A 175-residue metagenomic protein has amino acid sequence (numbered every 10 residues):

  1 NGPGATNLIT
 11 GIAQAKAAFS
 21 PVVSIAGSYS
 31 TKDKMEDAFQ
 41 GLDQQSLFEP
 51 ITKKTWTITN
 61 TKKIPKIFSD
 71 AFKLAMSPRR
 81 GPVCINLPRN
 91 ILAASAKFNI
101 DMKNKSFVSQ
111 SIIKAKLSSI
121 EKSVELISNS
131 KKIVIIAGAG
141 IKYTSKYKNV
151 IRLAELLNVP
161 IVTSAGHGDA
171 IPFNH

Functional and structural regions predicted by a protein language model:
N1-H175: N-terminal alpha/beta PP-like core and its mobile active-site loop of ThDP/TPP-dependent enzymes
